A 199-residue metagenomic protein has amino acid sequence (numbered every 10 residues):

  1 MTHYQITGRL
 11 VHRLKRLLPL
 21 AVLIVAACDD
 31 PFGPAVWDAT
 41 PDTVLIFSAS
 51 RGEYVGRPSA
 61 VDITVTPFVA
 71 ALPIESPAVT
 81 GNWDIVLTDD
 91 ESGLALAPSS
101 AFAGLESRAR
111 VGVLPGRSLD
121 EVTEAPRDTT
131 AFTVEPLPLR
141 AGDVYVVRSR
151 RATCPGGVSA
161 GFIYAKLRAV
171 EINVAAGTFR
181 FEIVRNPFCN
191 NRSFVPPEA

Functional and structural regions predicted by a protein language model:
M1-A26: Sec-dependent bacterial lipoprotein signal peptides
C28-A199: Surface-exposed, beta-sheet-biased, low-hydrophobicity segments with strongly acidic/polar composition
